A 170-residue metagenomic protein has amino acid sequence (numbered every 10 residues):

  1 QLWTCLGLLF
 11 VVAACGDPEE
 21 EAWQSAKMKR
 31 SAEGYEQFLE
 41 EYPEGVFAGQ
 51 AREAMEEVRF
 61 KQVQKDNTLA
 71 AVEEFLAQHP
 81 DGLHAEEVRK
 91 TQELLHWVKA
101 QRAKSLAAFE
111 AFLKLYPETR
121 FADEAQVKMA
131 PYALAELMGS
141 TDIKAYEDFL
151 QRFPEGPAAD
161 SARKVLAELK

Functional and structural regions predicted by a protein language model:
Q1-A13: Sec-dependent bacterial lipoprotein signal peptides
C15-P18: Bacterial signal peptide processing site
E20-A26, R59-Q64, H96-A100, P131-M138: Short, recurring structural edge motifs at helix starts
A22-D66: Post-signal peptide N-terminal segment of mature Sec-exported envelope proteins
L39-Q50, L76-V88, L113-E124, L150-K164: Short solvent-exposed coil/turn linkers within tandem alpha-helical repeat scaffolds
G45, Q62-K65, G82, K99-R102 (+3 more regions): Alpha-solenoid repeat scaffolds
M55-V58, V88-L95, K128-Y132, L166-L169: TPR/TPR-like alpha-solenoid repeats
